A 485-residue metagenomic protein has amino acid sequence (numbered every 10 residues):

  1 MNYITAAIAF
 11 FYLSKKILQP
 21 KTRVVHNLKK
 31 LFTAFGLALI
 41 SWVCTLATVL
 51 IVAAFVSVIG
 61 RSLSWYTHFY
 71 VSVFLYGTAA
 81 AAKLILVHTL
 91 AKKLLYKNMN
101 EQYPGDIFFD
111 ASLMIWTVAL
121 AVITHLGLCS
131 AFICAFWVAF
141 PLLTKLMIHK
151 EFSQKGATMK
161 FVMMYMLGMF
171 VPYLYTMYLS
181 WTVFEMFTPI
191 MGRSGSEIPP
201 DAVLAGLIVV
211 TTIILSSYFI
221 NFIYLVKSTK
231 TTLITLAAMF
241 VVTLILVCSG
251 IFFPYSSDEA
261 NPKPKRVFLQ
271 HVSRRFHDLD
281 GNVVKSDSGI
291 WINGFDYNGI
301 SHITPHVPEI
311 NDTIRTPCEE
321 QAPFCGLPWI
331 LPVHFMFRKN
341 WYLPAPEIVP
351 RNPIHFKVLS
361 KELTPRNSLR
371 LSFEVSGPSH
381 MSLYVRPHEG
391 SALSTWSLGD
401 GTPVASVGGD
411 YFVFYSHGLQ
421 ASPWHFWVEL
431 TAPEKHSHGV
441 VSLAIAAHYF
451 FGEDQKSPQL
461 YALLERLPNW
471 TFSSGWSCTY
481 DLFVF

Functional and structural regions predicted by a protein language model:
N2-P332: Alpha-helical transmembrane segments of integral membrane proteins
V272-F485: Extracytosolic and intramembrane catalytic regions of membrane-associated proteins in envelope/secretory systems
